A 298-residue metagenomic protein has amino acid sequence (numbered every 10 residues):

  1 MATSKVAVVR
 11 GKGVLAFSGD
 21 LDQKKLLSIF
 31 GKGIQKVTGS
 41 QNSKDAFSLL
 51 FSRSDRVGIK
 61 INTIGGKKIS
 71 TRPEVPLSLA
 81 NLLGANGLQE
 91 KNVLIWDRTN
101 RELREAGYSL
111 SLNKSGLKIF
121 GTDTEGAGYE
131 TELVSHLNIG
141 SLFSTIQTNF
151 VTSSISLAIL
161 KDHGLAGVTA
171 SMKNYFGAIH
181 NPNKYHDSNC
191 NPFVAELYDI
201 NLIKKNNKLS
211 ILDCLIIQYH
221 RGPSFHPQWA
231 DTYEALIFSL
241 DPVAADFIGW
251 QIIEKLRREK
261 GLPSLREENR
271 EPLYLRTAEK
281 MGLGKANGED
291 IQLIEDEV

Functional and structural regions predicted by a protein language model:
M1-V298: N-terminal and secondary-structure boundary signal
